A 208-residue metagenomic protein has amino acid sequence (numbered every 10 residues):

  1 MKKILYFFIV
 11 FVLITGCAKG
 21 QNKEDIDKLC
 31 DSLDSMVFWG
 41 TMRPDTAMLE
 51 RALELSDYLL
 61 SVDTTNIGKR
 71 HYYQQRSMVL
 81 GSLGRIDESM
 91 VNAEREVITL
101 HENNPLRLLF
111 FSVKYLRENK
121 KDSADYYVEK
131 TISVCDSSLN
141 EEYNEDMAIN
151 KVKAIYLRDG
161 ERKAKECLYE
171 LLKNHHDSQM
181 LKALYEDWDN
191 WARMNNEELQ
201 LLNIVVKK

Functional and structural regions predicted by a protein language model:
C17-H71: N-terminal leader/linker segments that initiate helical-solenoid repeat arrays
N22, S56-K69, R95-E102, S133-E142: Flexible helix-coil transition and linker loops at the boundaries of alpha-helical arrays
D31, Q75, F110-V113, I149-N150 (+2 more regions): "A position-specific structural signal for the A-helix of alpha-solenoid helical repeats
S35-M42, V79, K114-Y115, A154-I155: Residue-level signature for tetratricopeptide repeat
T41-D57, M78-N92, N119-K130, G160: Helix-turn-helix repeat elements of alpha-solenoid scaffolds
G68-H71, P105-L106, D146: Start-of-helix register in tetratricopeptide repeats
S82, R117-E118, L157, N190-M194: Register position in tetratricopeptide repeats
G160-K208: Terminal, low-structured helical/coil segments at or just beyond the last alpha-helical repeat
